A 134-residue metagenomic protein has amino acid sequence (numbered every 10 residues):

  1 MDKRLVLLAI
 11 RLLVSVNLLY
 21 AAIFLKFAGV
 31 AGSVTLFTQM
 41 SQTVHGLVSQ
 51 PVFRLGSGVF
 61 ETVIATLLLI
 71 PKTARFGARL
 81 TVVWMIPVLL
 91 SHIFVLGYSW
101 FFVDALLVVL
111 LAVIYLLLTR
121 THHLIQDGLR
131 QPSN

Functional and structural regions predicted by a protein language model:
M1-A31, V48, V52-V59, I70-N134: Extended, low-polarity transmembrane helix blocks
T35-V48: Perimembrane loop-to-helix junctions flanking transmembrane segments
V63-L69: Generic transmembrane alpha-helix motif of multi-pass integral membrane proteins
